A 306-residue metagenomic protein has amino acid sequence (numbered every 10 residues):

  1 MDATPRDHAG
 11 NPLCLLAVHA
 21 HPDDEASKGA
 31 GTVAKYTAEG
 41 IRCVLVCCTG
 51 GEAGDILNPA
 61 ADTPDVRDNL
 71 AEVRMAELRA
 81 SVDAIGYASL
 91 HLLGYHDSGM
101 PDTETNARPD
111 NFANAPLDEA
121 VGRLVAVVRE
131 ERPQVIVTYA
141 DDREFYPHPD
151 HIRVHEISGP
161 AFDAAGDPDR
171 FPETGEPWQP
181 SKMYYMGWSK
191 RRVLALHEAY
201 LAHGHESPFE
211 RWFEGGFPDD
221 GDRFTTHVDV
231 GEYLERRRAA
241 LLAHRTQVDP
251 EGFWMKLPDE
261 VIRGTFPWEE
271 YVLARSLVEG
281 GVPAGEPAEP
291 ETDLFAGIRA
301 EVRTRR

Functional and structural regions predicted by a protein language model:
M1-L16, T105-N106, D110, N114-R306: Metal-dependent de-N-acetylase/amidase catalytic core
M1-R132, V272-L273, G280-P283: Active-site rim/loop-helix segments in enzyme catalytic domains that contact anionic ligands
